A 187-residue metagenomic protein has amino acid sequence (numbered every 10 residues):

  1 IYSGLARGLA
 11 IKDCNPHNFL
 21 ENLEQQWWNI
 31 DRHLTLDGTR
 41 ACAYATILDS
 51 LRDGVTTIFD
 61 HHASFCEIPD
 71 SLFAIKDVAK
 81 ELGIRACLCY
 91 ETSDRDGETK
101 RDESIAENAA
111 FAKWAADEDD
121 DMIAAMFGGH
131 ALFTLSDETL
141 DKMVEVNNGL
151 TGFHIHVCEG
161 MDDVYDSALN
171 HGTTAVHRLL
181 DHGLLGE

Functional and structural regions predicted by a protein language model:
L5-T39, D96-G97, M161-G186: Active-site gating loops and adjacent loop-to-helix segments of metal-dependent hydrolytic enzymes
R7-H61, C66-I84, A106-D120: Alpha-helical scaffold segments that flank or form the walls of functional sites
H62-E187: Metal-coordinating catalytic core of metallo-dependent amide/deamination hydrolases
